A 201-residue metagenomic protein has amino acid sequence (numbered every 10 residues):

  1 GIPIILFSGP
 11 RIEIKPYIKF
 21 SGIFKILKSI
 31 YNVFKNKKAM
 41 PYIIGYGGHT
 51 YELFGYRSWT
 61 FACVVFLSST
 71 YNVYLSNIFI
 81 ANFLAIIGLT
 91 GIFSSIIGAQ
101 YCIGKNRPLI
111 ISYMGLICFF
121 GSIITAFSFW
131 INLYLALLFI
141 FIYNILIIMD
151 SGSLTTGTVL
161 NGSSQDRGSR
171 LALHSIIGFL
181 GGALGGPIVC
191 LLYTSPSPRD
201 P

Functional and structural regions predicted by a protein language model:
G1-P16: C-terminal membrane-cytosol helix-exit motif in multi-pass small-molecule transporters
E13-I43: Juxtamembrane intracellular "pre-TM" segments in multi-pass secondary transporters
P41-L84: Extracytoplasmic gate region of multi-pass secondary transporters
S95-N106: Helix-to-loop junctions at the C-terminal end of transmembrane segments in multipass secondary transporters
L109-S153: C-terminal transmembrane helical hairpin of 12-TM major facilitator-type secondary transporters
T158-R167: Paired intracellular helix-loop junctions of major facilitator superfamily
D166-L191: A late C-terminal transmembrane helix in Major Facilitator Superfamily
Y193-P201: Single conserved hydrophobic/aromatic residue that forms the stacking wall/gate of nucleotide- or nucleobase-binding
